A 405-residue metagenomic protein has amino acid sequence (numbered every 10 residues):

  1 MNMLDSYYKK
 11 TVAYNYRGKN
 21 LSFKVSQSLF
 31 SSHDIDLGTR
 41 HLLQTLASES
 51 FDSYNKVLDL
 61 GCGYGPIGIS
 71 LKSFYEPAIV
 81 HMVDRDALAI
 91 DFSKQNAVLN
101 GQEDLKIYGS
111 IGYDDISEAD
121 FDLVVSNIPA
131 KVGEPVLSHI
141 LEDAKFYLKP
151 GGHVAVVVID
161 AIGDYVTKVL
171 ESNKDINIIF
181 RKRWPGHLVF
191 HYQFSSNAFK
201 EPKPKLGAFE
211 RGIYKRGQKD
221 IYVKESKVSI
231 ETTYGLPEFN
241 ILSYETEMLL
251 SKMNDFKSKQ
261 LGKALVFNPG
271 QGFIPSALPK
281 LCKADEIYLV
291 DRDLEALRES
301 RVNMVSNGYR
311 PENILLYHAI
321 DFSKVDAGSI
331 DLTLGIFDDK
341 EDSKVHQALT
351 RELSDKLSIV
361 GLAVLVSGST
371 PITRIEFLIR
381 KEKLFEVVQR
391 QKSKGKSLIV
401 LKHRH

Functional and structural regions predicted by a protein language model:
N2-E49, F199-F256: Class I SAM-dependent transferase core
D5-Y8, D160-K168, S172-K219, T233-L236 (+1 more regions): Class I S-adenosyl-L-methionine
K24, K106-Y108, I179, L315-Y317 (+1 more regions): General small-molecule cofactor/ligand-binding pocket signal
L37-S117, L123-S126, V132, Y244-K324: Conserved SAM/SAH cofactor-binding pocket of Class I
L71, S93, A144, V166-L170 (+3 more regions): Hydrophobic packing residues within well-ordered alpha-helices of enzyme cores
L123-P135, D331-K344: A short SAM/SAH-binding and catalytic strip from SAM-dependent methyltransferases
S138-P150, Q347-I359: A short glycine-rich, Lys/Arg-flanked "PGG" loop and its adjoining helix->strand segment in the class I
G151-I159, V360-G368: Conserved beta-strand signature within the Rossmann-like core of class I S-adenosyl-L-methionine
